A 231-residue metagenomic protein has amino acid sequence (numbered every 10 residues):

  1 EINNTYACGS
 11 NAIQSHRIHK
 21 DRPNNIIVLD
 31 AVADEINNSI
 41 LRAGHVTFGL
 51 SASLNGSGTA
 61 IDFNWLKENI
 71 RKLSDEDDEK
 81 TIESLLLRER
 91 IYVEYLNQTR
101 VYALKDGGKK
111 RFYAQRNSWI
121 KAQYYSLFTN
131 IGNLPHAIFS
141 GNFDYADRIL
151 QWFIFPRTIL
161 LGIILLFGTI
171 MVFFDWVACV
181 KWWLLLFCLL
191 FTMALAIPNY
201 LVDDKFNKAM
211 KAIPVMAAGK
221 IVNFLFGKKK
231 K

Functional and structural regions predicted by a protein language model:
N3-D75, Y124: Long helical/loop segments within the catalytic core of UDP-sugar-dependent glycosyltransferases, especially the large
A33-I40, Y113-L134, I163, M216-G227: Catalytic core of nucleotide-sugar-dependent glycosyltransferases
D75-I82: Acidic donor-binding loop at a coil-to-helix junction in glycosyltransferase catalytic cores that engages
E83-Y102: Catalytic donor-sugar/metal-binding loop of nucleotide-sugar-dependent glycosyltransferases
L104-K121, K205-K208: Nucleotide-sugar-dependent glycosyltransferase catalytic core
N130-N142, M171-D175: Hydrophobic, membrane-facing alpha-helical anchors
I138-T158: Loop-to-transmembrane boundary segments
Q151-K230: Membrane-embedded multi-pass helical conduit in multi-pass membrane proteins, especially envelope-biosynthetic
